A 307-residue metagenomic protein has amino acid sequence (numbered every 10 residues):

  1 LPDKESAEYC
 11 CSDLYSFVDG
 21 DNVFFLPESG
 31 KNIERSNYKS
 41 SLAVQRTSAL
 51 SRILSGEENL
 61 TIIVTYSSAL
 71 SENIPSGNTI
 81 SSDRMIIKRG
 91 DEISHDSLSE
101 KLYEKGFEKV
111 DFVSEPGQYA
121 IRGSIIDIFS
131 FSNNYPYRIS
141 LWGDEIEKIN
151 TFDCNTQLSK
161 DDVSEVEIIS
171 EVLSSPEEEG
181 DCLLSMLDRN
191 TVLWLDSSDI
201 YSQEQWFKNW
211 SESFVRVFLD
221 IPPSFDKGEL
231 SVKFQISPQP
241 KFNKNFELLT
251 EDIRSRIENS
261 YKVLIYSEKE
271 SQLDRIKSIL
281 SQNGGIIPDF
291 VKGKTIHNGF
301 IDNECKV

Functional and structural regions predicted by a protein language model:
L1-V307: ASCE RecA-like P-loop NTPase motor cores that couple ATP hydrolysis to mechanical translocation on nucleic acids
